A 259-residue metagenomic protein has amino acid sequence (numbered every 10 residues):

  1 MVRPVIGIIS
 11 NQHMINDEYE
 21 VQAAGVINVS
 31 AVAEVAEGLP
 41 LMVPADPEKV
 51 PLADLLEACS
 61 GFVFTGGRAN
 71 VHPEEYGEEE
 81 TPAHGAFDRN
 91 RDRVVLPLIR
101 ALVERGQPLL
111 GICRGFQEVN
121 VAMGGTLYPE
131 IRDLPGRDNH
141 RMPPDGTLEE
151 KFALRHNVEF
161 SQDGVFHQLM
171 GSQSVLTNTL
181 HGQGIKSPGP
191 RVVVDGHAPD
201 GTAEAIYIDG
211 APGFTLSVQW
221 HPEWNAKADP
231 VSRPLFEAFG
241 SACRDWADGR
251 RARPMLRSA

Functional and structural regions predicted by a protein language model:
M1-L110, V121-Y128, R132-M170, S174-L176 (+3 more regions): N-terminal beta1-alpha1 cap of cysteine-dependent amidohydrolase-like domains
G111, F116: Glycine-rich beta-to-alpha active-site loop
L216-Q219: Active-site-proximal beta-strand elements of phosphoester/diester hydrolases
